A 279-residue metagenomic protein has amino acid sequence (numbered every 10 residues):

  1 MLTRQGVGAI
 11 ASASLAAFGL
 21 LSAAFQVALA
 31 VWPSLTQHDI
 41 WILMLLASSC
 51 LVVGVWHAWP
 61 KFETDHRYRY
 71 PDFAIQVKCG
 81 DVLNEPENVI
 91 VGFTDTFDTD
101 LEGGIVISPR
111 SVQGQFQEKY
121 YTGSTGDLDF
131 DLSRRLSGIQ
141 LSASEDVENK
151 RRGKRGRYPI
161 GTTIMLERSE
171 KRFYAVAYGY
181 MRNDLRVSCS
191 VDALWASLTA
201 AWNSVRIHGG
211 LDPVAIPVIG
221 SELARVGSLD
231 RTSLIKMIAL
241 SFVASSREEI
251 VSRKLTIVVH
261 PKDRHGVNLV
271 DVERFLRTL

Functional and structural regions predicted by a protein language model:
M1-L279: Macrodomain-like recognition of ADP-ribose-binding/processing modules
